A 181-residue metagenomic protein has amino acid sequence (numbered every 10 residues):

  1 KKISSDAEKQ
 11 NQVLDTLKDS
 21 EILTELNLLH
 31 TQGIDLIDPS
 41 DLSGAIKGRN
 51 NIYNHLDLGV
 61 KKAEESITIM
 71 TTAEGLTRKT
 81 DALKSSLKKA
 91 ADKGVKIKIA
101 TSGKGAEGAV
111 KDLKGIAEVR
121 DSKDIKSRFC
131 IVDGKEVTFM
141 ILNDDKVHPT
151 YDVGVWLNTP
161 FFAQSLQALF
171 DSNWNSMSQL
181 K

Functional and structural regions predicted by a protein language model:
K1-D35, I52-Y53, K62, A73-K181: PLD/PLD-like phosphodiesterase catalytic module centered on the HKD motif
S40-A45: Surface-exposed cleft-lining segments at the edges of enzyme active sites
G48-L56: A short, well-structured juxtamembrane/interface segment
L56-S66: Secondary-structure "cap/kink" motif recognition
I69-T71: Short beta-strands and strand-loop turn motifs
